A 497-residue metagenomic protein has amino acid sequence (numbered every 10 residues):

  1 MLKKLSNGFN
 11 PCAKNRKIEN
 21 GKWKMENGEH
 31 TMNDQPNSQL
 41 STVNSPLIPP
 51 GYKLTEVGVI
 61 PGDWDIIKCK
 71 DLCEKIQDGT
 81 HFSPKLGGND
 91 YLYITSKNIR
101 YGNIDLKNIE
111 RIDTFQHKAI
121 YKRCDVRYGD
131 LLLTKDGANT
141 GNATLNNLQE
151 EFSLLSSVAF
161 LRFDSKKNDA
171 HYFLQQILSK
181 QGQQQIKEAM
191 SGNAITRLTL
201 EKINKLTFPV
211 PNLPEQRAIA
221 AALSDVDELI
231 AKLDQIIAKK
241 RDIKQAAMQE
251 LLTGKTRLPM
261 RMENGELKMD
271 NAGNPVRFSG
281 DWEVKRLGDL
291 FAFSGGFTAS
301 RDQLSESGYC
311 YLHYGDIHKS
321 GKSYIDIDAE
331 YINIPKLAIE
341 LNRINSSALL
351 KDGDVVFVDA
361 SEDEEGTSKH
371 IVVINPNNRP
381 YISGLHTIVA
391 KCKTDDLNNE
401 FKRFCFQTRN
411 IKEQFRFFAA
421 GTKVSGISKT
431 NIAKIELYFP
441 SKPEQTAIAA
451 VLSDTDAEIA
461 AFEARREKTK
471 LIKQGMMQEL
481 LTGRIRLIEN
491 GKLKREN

Functional and structural regions predicted by a protein language model:
M1-F9, V57, G62-I66, F173 (+6 more regions): Amphipathic alpha-helical segments
G8, R16-P50, P259-F278, I488-N497: Short, basic, low-complexity termini and linkers enriched in Ser/Thr/Gly/Pro that act as targeting/leader peptides
K17, E26-G28, P49-D78, K205 (+3 more regions): Non-catalytic DNA-recognition/assembly elements of restriction-modification systems
P50-G51, E151-V158, N168-A170, Q183 (+6 more regions): A short glycine-rich beta-alpha junction/loop motif
L54, I60, T80-H81, A119-I120 (+7 more regions): Short, solvent-exposed loop/turn positions at domain surfaces that link secondary-structure elements or cap domain
D63-I104, Y121, T140, V284-D326 (+2 more regions): Low-complexity, Lys/Gly-biased intrinsically disordered segments
T95-S96, I112-L178, H313-G315, E330-Q407: A short beta-sheet element
